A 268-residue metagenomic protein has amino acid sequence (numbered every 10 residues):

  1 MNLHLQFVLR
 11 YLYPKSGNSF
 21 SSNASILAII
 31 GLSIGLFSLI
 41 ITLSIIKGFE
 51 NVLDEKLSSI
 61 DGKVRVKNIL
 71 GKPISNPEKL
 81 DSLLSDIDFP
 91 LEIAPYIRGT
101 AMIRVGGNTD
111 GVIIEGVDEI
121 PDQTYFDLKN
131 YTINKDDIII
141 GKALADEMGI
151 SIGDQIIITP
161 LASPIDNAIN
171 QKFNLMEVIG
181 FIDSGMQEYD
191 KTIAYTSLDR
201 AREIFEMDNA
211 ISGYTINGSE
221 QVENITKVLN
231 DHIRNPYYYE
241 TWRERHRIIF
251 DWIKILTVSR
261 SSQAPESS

Functional and structural regions predicted by a protein language model:
M1-G35: N-terminal Sec/SRP start-transfer signal
Q6-Y13, N51-G62, D251: Short amphipathic alpha-helical coupling elements at transmembrane boundaries
L12, L57, L83-I87, L229 (+2 more regions): Hydrophobic C-terminal alpha-helix "anchor/cap" residues
S21-K47, K254-S268: Hydrophobic alpha-helical transmembrane segments of multi-pass inner-membrane transport and secretion
F37-I113, Q123, I133-N134: Hydrophobic, regular-secondary-structure patches
K72-K79, R104-G106, D122-D127, N134-K135 (+5 more regions): Solvent-exposed, non-transmembrane alpha-helical starts
I97, V112-V117, Y131-L198: Hydrophobic secondary-structure segments that place a key small or acidic residue at a functional site
N170-Q263: Mechanotransmission and gating elements of multispan inner-membrane complexes involved in transport and envelope
